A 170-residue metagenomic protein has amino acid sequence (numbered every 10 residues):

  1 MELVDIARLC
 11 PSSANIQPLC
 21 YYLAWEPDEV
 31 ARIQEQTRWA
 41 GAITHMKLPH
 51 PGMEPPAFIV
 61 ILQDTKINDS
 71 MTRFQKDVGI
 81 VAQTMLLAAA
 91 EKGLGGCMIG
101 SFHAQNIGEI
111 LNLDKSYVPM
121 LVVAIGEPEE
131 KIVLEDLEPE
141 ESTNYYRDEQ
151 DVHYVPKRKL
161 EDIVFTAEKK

Functional and structural regions predicted by a protein language model:
M1-K170: Acidic, surface-exposed loops and disordered segments
